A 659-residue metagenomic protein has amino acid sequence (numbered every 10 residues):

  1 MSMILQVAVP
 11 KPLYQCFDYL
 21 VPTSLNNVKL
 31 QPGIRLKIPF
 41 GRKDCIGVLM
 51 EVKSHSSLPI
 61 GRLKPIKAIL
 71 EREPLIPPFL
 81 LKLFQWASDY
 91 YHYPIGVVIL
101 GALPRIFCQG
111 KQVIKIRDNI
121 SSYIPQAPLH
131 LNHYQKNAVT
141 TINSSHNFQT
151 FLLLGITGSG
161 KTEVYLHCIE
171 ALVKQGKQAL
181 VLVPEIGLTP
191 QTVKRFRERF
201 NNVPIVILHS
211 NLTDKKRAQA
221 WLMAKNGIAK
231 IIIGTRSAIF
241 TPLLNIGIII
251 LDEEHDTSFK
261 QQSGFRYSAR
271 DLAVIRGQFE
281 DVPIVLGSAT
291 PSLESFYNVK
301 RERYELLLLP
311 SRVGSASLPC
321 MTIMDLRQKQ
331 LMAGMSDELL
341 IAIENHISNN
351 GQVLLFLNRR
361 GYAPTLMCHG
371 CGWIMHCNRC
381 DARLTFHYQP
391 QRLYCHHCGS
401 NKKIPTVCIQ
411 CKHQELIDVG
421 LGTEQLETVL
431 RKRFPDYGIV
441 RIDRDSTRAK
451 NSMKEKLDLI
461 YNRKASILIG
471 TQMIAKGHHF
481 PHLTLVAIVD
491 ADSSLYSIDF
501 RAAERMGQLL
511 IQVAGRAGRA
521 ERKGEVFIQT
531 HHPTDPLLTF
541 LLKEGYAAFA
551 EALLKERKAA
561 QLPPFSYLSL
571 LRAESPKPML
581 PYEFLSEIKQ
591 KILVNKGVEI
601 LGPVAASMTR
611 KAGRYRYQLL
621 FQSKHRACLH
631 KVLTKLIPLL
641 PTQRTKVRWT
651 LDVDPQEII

Functional and structural regions predicted by a protein language model:
S2-F151, M321: Terminal, basic amphipathic appendages of nucleotide-handling enzymes
N26-P32, P578-F584, R626-L633: Short, conserved charged micro-motifs
K53, R644, E657-I659: Intrinsically disordered, low-complexity basic tails and flexible linkers associated with large NTP-driven
R62-L63, T609-K624, V653-I659: Short, low-order "capping/linker" segments at domain edges
A127, N132, T150-Y582, K589-K591 (+5 more regions): Inter-lobe coupling/hinge segments of SF2-like helicase ATPases
I239, K624-T642: Extended, charge-rich low-complexity interaction segments
I439-V440, K596-A606, T645-V653: Short beta-strand elements
K589-V598, L636-V647: A common structural junction motif
